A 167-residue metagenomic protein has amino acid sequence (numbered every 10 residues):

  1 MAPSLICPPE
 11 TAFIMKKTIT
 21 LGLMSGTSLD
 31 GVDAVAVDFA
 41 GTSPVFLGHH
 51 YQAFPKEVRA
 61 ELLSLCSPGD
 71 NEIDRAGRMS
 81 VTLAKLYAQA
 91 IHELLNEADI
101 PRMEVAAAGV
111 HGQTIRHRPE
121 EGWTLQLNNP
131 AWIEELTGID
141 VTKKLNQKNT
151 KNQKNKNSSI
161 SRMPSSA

Functional and structural regions predicted by a protein language model:
P3-A167: Short acidic/glycine-rich loops and adjacent helix/strand connectors that line catalytic pockets where negatively
